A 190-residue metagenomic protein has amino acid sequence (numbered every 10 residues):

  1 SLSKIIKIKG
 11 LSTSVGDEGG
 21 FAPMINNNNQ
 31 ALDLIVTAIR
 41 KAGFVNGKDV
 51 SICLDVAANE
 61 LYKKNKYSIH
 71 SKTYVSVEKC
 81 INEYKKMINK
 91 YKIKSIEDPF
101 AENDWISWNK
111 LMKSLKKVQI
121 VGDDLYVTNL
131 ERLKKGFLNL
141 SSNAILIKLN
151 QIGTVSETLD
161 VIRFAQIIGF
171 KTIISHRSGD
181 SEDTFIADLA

Functional and structural regions predicted by a protein language model:
S1-G16: Mobile "lid/hinge" segments at catalytic clefts and subdomain interfaces of large enzymes
S14, A22-I25: Hydrophobic alpha-helical bundle cores within soluble ligand-binding/oligomerization subdomains
V15-G19, G47-D49: Short Gly/Ser/Thr- and Asp/Glu-enriched loop/turn motifs at secondary-structure junctions
G20-A22, I96: Short cationic amphipathic helices and targeting signals
N29-L189: Catalytic core of soluble alpha/beta enzymes
